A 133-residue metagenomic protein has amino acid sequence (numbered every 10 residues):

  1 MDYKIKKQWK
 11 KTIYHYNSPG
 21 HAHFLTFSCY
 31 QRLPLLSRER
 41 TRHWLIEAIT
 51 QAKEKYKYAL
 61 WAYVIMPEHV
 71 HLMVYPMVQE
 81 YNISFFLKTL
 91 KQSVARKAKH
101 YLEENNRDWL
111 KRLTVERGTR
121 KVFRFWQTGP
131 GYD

Functional and structural regions predicted by a protein language model:
M1-D133: Short catalytic/metal-binding and nucleic-acid-binding patches
